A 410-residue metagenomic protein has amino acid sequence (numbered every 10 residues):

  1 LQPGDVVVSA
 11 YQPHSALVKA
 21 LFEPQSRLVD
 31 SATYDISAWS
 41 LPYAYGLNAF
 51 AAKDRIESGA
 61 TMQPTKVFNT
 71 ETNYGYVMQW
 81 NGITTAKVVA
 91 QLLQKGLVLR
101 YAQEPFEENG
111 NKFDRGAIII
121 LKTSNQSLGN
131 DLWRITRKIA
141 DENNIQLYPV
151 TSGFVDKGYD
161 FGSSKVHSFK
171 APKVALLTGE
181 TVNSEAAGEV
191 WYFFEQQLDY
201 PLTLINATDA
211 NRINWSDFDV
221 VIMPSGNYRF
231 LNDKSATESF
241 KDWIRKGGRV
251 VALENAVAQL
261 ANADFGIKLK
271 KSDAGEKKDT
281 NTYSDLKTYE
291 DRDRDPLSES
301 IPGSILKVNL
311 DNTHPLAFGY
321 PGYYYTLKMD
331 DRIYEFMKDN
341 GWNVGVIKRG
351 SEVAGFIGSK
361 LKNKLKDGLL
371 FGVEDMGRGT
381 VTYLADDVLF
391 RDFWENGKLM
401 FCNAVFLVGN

Functional and structural regions predicted by a protein language model:
L1-N410: Intrinsic-disorder/low-complexity accessory segments
